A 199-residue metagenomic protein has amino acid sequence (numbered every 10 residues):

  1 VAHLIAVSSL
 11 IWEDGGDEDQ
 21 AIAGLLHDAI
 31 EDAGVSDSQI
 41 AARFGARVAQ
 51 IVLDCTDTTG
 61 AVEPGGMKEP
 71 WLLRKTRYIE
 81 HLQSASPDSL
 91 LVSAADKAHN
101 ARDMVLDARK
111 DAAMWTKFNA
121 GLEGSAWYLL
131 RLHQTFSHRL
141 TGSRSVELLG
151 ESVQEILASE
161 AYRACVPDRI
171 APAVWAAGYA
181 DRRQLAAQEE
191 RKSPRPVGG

Functional and structural regions predicted by a protein language model:
V1-G198: Active-site helical microenvironments for divalent-metal-assisted chemistry
